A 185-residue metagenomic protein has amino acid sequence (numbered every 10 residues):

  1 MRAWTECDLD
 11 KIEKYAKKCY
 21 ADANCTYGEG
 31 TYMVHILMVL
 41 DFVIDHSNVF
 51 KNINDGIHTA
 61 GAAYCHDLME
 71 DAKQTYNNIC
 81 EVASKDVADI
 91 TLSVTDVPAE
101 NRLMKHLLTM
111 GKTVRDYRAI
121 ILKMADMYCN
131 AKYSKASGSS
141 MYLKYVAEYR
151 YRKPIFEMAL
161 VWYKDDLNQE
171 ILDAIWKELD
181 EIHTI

Functional and structural regions predicted by a protein language model:
M1-I185: Active-site helical microenvironments for divalent-metal-assisted chemistry
